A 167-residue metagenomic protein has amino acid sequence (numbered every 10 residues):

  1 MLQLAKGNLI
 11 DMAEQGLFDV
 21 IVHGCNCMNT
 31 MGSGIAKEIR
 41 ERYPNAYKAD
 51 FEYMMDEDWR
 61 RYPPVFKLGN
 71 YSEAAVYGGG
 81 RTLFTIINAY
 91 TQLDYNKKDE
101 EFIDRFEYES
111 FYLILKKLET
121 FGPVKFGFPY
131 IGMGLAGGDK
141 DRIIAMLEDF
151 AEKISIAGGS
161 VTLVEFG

Functional and structural regions predicted by a protein language model:
M1-G167: Macrodomain-like recognition of ADP-ribose-binding/processing modules
